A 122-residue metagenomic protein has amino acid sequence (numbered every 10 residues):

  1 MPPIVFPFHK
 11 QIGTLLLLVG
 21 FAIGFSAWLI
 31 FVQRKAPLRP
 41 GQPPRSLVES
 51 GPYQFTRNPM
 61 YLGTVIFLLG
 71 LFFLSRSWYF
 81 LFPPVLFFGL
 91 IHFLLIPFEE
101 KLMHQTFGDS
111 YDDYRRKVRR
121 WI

Functional and structural regions predicted by a protein language model:
M1-S50, L62-I122: Membrane-anchoring alpha-helices and their flanking helix-loop junctions
Y53: Solvent-exposed interhelical
N58: Extended, alpha-helix-rich binding/interface surfaces that flank or overlap catalytic cores and mediate recognition
